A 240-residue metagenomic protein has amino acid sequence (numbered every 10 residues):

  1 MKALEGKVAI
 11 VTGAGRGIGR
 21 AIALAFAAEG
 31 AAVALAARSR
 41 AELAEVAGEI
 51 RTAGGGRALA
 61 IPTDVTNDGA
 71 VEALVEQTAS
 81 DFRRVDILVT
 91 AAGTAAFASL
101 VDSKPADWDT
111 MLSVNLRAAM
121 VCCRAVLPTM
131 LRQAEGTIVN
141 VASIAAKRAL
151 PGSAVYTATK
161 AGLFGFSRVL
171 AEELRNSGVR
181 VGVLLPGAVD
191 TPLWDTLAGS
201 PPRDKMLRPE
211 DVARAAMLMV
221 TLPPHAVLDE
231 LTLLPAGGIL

Functional and structural regions predicted by a protein language model:
V8, G15-R16: Conserved glycine-rich cofactor-binding loop
E29-E45: Conserved glycine-rich Rossmann-like NAD(P)H-binding loop of the short-chain dehydrogenase/reductase
S99-L100, D107-L112: Substrate-binding pocket helix/loop in short-chain dehydrogenase/reductase
C123, T159: Active-site helix of classical SDR
P128, E172-E173: Alpha-helical segment proximal to the catalytic Tyr-Lys
S143: Residue(s) in the substrate-gating loop at a strand-loop-helix junction that position the organic substrate next
N176-V179, V183-L184, T191, P201-L240: C-terminal helical subdomain
